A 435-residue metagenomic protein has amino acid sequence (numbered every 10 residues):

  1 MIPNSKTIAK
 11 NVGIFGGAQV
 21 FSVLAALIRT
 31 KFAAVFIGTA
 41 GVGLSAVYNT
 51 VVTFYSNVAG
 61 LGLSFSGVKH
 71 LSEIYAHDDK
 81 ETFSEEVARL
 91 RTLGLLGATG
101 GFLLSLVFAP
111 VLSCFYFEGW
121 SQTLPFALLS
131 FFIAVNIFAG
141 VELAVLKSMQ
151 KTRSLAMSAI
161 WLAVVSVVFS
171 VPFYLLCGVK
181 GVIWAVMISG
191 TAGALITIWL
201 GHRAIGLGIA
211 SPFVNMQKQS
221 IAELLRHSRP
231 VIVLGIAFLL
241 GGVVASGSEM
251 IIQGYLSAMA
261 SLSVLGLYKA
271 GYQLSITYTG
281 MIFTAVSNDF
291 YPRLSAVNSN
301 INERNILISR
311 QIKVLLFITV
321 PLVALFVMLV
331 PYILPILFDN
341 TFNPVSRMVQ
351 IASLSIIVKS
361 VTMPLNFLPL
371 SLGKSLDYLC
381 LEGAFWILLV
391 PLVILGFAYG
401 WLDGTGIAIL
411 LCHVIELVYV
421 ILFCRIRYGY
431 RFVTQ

Functional and structural regions predicted by a protein language model:
M1-A26, E81-A88, Q122, K218-G241 (+3 more regions): N-terminal membrane topogenesis motif
K10-S22, Y48, N57-P110, L124 (+1 more regions): Membrane-water interface segments that mark the loop-to-transmembrane alpha-helix transition
K10-T30, V42, L162, V186-G193 (+4 more regions): Transmembrane helical elements of multi-pass membrane transporters/channels
F36-T39, G119, S148-M149, L176 (+3 more regions): Helix-loop interface residues and adjacent transmembrane-helix termini in multi-pass membrane transporters, primarily
L61-H77, S148, G271, S275-N302 (+1 more regions): Helix-loop junctions and terminal segments of transmembrane helices in multi-pass membrane transport/translocation
A109-L129, S309, M328-I357: Interfacial segments at transmembrane-helix termini and the short loops linking adjacent helices
T123, A127, A156-F213, A384-L388 (+1 more regions): Hydrophobic alpha-helical transmembrane segments
A134-S158, L354-A384, C424: Membrane-interface junctions at transmembrane-helix termini in multi-pass inner-membrane proteins
